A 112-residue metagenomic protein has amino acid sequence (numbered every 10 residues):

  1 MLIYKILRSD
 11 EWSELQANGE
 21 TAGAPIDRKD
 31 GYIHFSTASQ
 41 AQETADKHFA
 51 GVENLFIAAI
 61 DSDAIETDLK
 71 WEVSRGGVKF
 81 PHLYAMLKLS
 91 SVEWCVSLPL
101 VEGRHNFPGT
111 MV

Functional and structural regions predicted by a protein language model:
M1-V112: Conserved, structured core segments of small domains
